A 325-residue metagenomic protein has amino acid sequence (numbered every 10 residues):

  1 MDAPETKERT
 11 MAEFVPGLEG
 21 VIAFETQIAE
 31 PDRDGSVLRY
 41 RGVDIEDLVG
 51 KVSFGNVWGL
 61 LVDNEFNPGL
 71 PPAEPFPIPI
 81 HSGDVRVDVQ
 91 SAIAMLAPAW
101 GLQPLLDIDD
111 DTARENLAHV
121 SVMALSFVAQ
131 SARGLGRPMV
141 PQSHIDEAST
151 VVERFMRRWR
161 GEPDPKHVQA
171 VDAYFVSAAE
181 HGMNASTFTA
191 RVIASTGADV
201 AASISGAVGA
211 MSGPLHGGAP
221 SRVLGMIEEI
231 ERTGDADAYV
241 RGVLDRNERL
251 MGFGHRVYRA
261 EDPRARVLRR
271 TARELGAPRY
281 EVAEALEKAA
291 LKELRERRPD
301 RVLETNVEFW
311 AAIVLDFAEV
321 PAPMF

Functional and structural regions predicted by a protein language model:
D2-F325: Hydrophobic alpha-helical bundle cores within soluble ligand-binding/oligomerization subdomains
